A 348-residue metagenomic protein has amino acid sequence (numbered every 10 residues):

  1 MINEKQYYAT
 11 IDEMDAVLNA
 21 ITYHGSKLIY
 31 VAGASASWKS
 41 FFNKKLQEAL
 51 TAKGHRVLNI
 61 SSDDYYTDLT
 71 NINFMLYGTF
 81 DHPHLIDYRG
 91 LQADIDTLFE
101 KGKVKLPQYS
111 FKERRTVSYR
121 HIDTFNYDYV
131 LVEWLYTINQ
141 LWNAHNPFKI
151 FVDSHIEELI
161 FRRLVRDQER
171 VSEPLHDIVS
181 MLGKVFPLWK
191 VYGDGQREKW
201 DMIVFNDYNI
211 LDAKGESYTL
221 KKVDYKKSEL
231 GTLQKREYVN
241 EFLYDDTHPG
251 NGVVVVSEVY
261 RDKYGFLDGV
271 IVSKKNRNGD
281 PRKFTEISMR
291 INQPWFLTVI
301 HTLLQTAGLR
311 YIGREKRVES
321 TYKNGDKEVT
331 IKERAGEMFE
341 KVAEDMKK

Functional and structural regions predicted by a protein language model:
M1-Y30: Extreme N-terminal, non-catalytic leader segments that precede Walker-type/kinase nucleotide-binding cores
S35: The conserved Walker
K39: Conserved lysine of the Walker
F42, L46: Hydrophobic positions on the alpha1 helix immediately C-terminal to the Walker A/P-loop
L58-S61, T67-R115, Y129: Conserved nucleotide-sensing/catalytic segment adjacent to the nucleotide-binding pocket in NTP-handling enzymes
V117-D167: ATP-dependent NMP and nucleoside kinases share a basic, alpha-helical "lid"
N139, E169-K214: Small-molecule kinase domains that catalyze NTP-dependent phosphoryl transfer to phosphate-bearing small molecules
E216-N324: N-terminal strand-loop-strand beta-hairpin
